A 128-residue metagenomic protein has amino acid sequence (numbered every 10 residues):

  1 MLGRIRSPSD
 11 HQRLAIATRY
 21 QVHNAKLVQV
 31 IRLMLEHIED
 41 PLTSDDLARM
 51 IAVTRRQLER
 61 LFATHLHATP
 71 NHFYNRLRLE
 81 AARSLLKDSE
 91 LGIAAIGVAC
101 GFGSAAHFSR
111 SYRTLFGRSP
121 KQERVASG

Functional and structural regions predicted by a protein language model:
M1-A15: Compact structured core domains
S7-D10, V22-T43, F62, L66 (+3 more regions): Basic, amphipathic alpha-helical hairpins
I16-V22: Polybasic "coupling" helices that flank or enter modular domains
P41-D45, V53, A63-S104, V125-G128: Terminal helix-turn-helix DNA-binding modules in bacterial transcription factors
A48: Phosphate-binding active sites in nucleotide-utilizing proteins
Q57, A106-H107: Residues in the helix-turn-helix
P70, S119-P120: Proline-centered helix-kink/hinge sites
F73, F108, Y112: Conserved active-site tyrosine of GNAT-family acetyltransferases
